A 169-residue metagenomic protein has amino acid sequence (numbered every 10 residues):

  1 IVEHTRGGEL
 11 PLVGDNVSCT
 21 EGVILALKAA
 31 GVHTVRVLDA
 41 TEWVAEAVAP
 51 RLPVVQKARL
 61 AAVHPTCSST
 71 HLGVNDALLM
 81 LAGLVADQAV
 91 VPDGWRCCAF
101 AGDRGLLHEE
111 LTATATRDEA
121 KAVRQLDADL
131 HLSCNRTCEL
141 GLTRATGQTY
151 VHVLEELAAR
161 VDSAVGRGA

Functional and structural regions predicted by a protein language model:
I1-A169: Iron-sulfur cluster-binding electron-transfer modules in prokaryotic oxidoreductases
